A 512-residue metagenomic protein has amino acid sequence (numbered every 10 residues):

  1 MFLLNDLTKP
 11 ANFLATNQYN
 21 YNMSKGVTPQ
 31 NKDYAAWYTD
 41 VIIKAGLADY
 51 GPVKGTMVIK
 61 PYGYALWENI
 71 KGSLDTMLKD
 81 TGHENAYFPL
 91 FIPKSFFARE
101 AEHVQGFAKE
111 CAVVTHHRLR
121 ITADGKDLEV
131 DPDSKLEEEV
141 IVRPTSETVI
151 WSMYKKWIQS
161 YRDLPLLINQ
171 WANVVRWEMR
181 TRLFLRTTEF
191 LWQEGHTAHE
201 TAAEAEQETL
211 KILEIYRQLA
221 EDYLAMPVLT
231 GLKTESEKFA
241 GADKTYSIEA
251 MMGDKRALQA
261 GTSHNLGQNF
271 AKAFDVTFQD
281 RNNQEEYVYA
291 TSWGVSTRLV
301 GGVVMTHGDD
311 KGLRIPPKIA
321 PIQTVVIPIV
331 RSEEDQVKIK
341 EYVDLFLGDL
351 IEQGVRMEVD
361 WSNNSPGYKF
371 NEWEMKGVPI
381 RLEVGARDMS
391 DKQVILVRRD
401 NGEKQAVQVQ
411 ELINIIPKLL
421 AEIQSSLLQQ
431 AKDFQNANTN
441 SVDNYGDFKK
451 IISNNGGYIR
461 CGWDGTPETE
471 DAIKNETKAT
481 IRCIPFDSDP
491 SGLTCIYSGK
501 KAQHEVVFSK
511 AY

Functional and structural regions predicted by a protein language model:
N12-F13, N17-Y512: NTP/phosphate- and nucleic-acid-binding module
